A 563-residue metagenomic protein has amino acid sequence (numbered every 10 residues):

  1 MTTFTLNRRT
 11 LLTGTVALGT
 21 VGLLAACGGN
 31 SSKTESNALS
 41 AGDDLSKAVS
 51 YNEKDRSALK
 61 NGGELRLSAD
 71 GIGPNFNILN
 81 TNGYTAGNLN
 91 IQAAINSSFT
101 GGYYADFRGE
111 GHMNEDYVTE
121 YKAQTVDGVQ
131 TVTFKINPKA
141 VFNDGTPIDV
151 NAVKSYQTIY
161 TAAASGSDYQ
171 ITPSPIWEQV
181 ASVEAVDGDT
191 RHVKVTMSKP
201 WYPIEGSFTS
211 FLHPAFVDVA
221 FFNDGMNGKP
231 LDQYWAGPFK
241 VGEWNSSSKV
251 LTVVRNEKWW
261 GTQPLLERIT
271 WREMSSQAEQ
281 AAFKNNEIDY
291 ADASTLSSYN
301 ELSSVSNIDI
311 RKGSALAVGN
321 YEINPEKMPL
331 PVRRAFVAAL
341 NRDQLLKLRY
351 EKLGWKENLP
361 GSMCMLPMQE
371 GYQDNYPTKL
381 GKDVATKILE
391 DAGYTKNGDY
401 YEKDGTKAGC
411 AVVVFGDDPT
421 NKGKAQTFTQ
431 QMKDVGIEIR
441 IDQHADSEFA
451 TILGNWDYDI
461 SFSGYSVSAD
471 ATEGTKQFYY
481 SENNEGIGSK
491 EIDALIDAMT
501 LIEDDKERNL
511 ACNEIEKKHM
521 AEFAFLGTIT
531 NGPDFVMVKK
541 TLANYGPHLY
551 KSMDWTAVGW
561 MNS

Functional and structural regions predicted by a protein language model:
T2, A17, L24, G28 (+4 more regions): Detector for C-terminal structural segments
T2-G19: N-terminal secretory signal peptides and thylakoid transit peptides that target proteins across membranes
K60, T133-K135, Q170-F221, A338: Surface-exposed binding/hinge segments that line and control ligand-binding clefts or catalytic entry sites
L65-T125, Y234: N-terminal lobe/hinge region of extracytoplasmic solute-binding protein
S97, Y104, R108, T209-P264 (+2 more regions): Gly/Pro-rich hinge or "lid" segments in bacterial periplasmic/extracellular proteins
T119-G166, K194: Aromatic- and charge-enriched surface segment that lines or borders ligand/interaction sites
D224-N227, R255-E301, L316, E438: Ligand-site clamp/hinge motif
V254, P329-Q430, E514, N562: Append "and occasionally in soluble cytosolic enzymes with long acidic Gly/Pro-rich linkers
